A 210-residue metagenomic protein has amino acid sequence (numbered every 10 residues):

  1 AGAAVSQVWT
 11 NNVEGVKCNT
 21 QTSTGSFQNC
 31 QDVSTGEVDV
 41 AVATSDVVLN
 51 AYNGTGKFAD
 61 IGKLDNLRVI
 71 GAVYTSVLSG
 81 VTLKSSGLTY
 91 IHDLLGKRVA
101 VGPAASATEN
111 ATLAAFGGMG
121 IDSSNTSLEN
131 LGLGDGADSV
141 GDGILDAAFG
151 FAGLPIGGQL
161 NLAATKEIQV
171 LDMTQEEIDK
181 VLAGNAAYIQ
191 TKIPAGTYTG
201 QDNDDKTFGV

Functional and structural regions predicted by a protein language model:
A1-T20, S76-D142: Bilobed "Venus flytrap"/periplasmic-binding protein-like clamshell domains and structurally analogous long
A3-Q7, N19-I61, G80, L88 (+2 more regions): Pocket-flanking alpha-helical
N12, G62-L64: Short, solvent-exposed loop/beta-turn-alpha elements that line the ligand-binding surface or hinge of extracytoplasmic
N19-T20, D39-A43, V69, S79-V81 (+4 more regions): Structural recognition of the beta-strand scaffold that forms the well-ordered cores of secreted hydrolase catalytic
S34-G36, S76, L95, V210: Residue-level preference for short coil/turn positions at secondary-structure junctions
S45, G56-K57, D122-V210: Pocket-lining segment of extracytoplasmic ligand-binding domains
K63, I70-V77, A163-A164, T174: Short Pro/Gly-enriched coil loops immediately N-terminal to beta-strands
A72, I91-D93, K206-V210: Short, flexible turn/loop "capping" segments at secondary-structure junctions
